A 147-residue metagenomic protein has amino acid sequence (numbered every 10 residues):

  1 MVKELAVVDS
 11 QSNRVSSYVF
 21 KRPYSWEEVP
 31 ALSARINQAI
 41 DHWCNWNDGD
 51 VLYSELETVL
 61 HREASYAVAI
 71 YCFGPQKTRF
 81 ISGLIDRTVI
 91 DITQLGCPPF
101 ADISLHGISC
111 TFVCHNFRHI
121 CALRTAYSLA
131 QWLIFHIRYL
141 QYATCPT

Functional and structural regions predicted by a protein language model:
M1-E4, A126: A broad structural signal for short, well-ordered beta-strand segments within beta-sheet-rich domains
K3-P75: Conserved non-catalytic scaffold segment of RNase H-like nuclease domains
S12-S16, R22-E28, R62-T147: Metal-dependent phosphoesterase core characteristic of DEDDh/y 3'-5' exonuclease domains
